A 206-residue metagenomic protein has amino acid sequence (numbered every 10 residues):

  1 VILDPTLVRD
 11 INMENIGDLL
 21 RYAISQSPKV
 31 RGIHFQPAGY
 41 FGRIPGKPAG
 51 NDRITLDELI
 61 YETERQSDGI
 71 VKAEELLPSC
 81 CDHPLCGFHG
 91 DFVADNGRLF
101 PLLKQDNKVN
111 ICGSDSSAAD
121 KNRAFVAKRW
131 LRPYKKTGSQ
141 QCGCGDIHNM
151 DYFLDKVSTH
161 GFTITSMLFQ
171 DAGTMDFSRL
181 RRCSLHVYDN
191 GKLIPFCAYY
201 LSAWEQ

Functional and structural regions predicted by a protein language model:
V1-D52, L56-L77, C81, L99 (+1 more regions): Conserved C-terminal portion of the radical SAM core fold that forms the substrate/S-adenosylmethionine-binding
K72-C80, C86-H89, Q170-A172: Glycine-rich, charged/polar anion/phosphate-binding loops that engage phosphate groups from diverse ligands
D82-L85, F177-R179: A short catalytic or substrate-binding loop motif that flags glycine-/basic-rich loops and adjacent residues that bind
G90-Q206: Radical SAM enzyme core and accessory elements
